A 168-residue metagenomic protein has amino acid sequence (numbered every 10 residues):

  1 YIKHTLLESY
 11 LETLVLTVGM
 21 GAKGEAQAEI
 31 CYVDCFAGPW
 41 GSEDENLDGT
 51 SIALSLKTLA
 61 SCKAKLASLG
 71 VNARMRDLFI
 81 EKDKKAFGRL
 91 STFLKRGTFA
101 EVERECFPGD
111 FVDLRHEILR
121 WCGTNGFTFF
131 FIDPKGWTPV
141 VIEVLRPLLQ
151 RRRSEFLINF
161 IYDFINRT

Functional and structural regions predicted by a protein language model:
K3: Hydrophobic (often cysteine-bearing) scaffold residues that line and stabilize catalytic clefts of nucleotide/cofactor
L6: Charged catalytic carboxylate motif
S9-I118: SAM cofactor-binding core of SAM-dependent methyltransferases, primarily the Rossmann-like beta-alpha-beta module
Y32, T128-F130: Receiver (REC) domain switch-region micro-motif
A37, P134-K135: Conserved Walker B
L78, F131-D133: Short catalytic-loop micro-motif centered on adjacent basic/acidic residues
R115, L119-T128, K135-T168: Class I S-adenosyl-L-methionine
